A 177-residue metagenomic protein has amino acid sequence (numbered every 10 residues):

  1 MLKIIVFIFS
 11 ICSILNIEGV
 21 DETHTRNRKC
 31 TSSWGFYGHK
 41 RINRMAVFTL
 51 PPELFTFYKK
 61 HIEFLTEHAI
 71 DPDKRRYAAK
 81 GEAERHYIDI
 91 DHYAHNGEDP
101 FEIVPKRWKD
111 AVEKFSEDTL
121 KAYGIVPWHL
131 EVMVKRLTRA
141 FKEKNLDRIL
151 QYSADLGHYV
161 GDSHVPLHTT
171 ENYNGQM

Functional and structural regions predicted by a protein language model:
I4-C12: Sec-dependent N-terminal signal peptides
I14-E18: C-terminal segment of classical bacterial N-terminal signal peptides
G19-D155, P166-M177: N-terminal, motif-rich segments that launch catalysis or mediate targeting to/interaction with membranes, typified by
G157-V160: Functional cores that coordinate and move charged inorganic groups
S163: Active-site microenvironments of hydrolase-like enzyme catalytic domains
